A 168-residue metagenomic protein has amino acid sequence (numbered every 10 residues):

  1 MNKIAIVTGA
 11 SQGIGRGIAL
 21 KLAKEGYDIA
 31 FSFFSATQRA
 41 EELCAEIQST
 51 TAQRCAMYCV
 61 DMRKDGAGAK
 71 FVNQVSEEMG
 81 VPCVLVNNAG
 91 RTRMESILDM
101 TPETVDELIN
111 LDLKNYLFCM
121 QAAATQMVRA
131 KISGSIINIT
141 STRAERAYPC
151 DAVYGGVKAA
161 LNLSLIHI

Functional and structural regions predicted by a protein language model:
S11-G13: Conserved glycine-rich cofactor-binding loop
Y27-E42: Conserved glycine-rich Rossmann-like NAD(P)H-binding loop of the short-chain dehydrogenase/reductase
S96-I97, T104-I109: Substrate-binding pocket helix/loop in short-chain dehydrogenase/reductase
L98, R146-A152: Active-site loop immediately N-terminal to the catalytic Tyr-X3-Lys motif of short-chain dehydrogenase/reductase
M120, V157: Active-site helix of classical SDR
S141: Residue(s) in the substrate-gating loop at a strand-loop-helix junction that position the organic substrate next
H167-I168: Conserved small/polar residues in nucleotide/adenosyl-binding loops
